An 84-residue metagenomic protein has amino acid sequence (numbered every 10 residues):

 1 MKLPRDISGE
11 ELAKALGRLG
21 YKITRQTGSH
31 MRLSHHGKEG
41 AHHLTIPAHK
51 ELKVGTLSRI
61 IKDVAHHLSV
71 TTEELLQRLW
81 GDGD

Functional and structural regions predicted by a protein language model:
M1-T27: N-terminal first-folded block
I23-S58: A short, structured beta-strand/loop element
K53-D84: C-terminal structural segments of small proteins and small subunits
